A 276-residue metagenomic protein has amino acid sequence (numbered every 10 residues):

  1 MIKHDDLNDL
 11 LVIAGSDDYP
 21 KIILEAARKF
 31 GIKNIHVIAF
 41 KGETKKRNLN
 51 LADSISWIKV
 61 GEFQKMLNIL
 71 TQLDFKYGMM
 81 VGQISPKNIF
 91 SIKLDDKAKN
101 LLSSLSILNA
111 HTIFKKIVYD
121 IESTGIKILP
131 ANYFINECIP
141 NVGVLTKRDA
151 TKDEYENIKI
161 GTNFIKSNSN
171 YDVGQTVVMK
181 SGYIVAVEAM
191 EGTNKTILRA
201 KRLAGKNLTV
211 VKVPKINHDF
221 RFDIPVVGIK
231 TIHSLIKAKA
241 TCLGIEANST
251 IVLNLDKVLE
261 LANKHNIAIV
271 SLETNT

Functional and structural regions predicted by a protein language model:
H4-F40: N-terminal basic/disordered segments at the start of proteins
V12, M80-V81, K212, I245: Redox-cofactor binding/interface segments in oxidoreductases and associated redox assembly factors
I13-P20, A27, G42, W57 (+3 more regions): Conserved mixed alpha/beta catalytic, RNA-binding, or beta-rich assembly cores of soluble enzyme, regulatory
I23-E25, N48-N50, F90-K93, P140-G143 (+2 more regions): Short acidic, glycine/serine/threonine-rich loops at helix termini
A26, K116, D120, K257 (+1 more regions): Alpha-helical structural signal in soluble globular domains
F30-G31, T124, A238, H265: Helix C-cap/helix->beta junction micro-motif
F40-F75, I92-L102, K195-T276: Feature captures the catalytic cores and cofactor-binding loops of soluble hydro-lyases/lyases that act on carboxylate
M66-Y133: N-terminal glycine-rich phosphate/adenylate-binding segment common to multiple enzyme folds
